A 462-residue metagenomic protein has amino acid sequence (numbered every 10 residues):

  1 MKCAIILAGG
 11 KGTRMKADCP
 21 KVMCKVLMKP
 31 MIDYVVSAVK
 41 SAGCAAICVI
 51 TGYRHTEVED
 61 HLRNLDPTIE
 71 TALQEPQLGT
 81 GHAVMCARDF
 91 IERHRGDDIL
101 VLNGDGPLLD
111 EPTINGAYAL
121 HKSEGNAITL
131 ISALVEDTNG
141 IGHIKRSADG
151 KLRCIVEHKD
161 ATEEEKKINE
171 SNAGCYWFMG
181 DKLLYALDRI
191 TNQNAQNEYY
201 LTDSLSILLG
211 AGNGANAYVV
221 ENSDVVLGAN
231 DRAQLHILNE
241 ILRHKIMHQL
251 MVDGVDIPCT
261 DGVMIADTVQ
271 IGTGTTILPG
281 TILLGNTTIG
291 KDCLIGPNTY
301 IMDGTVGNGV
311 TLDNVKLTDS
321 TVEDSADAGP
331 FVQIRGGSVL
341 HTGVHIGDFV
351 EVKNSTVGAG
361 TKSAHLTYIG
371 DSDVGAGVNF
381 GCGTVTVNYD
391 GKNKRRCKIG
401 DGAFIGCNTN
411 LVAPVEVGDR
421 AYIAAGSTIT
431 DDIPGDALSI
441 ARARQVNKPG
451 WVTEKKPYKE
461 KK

Functional and structural regions predicted by a protein language model:
M1-A17: N-terminal nucleotide-binding beta1-loop-alpha1 segment
C3, P30-G104, L108-P112, G116-A119 (+1 more regions): Conserved N-terminal catalytic core of the sugar/cofactor nucleotidyltransferase
L7, V26, L102: Catalytic metal- and UDP-sugar-binding loop of GT-A-like glycosyltransferases, i.e., residues flanking the conserved
D18-Y34: Short catalytic helix/loop segments, enriched in acidic residues and glycine and frequently bearing histidine
C44, G96, G125-I128, N213: Short, high-confidence coil segments that cap the C-terminus of an alpha-helix and link into the following beta-strand
T56, L109-A195, T202: Conserved core of the sugar-phosphate nucleotidyltransferase
N169-G272: Conserved alpha/beta core of the MobA/IspD/sugar-nucleotide pyrophosphorylase nucleotidyltransferase superfamily
D256-I440, Q445-V446: Structural signal for interior beta-strand "rungs" in well-ordered beta-sheet cores of soluble enzyme domains
